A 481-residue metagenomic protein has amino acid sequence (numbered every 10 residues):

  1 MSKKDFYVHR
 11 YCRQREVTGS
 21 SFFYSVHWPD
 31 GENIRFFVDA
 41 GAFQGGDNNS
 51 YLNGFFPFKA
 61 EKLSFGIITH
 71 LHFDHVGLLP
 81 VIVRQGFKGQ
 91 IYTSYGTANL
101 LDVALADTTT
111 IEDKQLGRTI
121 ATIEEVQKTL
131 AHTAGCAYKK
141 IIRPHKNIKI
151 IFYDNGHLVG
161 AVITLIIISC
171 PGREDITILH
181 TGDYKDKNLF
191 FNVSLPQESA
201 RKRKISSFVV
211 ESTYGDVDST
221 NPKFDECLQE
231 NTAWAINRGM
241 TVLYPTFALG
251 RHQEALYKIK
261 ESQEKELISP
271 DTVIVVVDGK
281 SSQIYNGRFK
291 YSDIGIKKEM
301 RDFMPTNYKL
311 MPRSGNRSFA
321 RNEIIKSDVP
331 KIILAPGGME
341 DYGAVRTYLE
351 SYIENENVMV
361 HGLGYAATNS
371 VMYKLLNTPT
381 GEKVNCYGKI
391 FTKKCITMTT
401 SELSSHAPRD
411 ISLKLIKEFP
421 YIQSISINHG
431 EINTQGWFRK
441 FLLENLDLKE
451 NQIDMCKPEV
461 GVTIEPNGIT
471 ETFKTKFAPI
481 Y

Functional and structural regions predicted by a protein language model:
S2-I67, H72, V76, V81-E254 (+2 more regions): His/Asp/Glu-rich metal-coordinating catalytic cores of metallo-dependent phosphodiesterases/hydrolases acting on
K3, A104-L105, S401, I427 (+2 more regions): Amphipathic alpha-helical heptad-repeat segments
Y24-H27, I167-S169, S194-S199, K258-E264 (+4 more regions): Short, solvent-exposed amphipathic alpha-helical segments in soluble enzyme and RNA/protein-processing domains
E112-G117, D293-N307, K383, E471-Y481: A polyampholytic, Gly/Pro-enriched intrinsically disordered region
A131-Y138, K309-S318, M455-C456: Short acidic-hydrophobic, aromatic-tinged amphipathic segments that line or gate anion-handling sites
L228-V371, N428: Hard-cation-handling environments
G343-Y352, S404-P420: A short, acidic, amphipathic alpha-helical segment used as a generic capping/interface helix at domain edges
V384-L415: Generic long, charged, amphipathic alpha-helical segments
